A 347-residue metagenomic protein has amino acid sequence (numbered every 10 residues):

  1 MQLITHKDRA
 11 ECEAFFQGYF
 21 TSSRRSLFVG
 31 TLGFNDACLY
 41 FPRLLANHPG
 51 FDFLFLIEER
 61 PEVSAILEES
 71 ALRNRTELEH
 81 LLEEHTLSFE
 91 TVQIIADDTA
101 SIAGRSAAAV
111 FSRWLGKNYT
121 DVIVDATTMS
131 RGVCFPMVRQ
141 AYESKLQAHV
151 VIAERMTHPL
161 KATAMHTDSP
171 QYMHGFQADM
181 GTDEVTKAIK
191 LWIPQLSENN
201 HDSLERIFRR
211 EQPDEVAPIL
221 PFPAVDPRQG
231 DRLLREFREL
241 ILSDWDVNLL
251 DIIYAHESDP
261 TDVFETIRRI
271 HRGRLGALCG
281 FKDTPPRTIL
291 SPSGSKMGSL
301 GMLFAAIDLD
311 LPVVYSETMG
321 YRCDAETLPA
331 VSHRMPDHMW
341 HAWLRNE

Functional and structural regions predicted by a protein language model:
M1-V122, G132-E347: Long, low-complexity, Lys/Arg-enriched
D125: A cross-family glycoside hydrolase active-site/sugar-binding cleft signature
